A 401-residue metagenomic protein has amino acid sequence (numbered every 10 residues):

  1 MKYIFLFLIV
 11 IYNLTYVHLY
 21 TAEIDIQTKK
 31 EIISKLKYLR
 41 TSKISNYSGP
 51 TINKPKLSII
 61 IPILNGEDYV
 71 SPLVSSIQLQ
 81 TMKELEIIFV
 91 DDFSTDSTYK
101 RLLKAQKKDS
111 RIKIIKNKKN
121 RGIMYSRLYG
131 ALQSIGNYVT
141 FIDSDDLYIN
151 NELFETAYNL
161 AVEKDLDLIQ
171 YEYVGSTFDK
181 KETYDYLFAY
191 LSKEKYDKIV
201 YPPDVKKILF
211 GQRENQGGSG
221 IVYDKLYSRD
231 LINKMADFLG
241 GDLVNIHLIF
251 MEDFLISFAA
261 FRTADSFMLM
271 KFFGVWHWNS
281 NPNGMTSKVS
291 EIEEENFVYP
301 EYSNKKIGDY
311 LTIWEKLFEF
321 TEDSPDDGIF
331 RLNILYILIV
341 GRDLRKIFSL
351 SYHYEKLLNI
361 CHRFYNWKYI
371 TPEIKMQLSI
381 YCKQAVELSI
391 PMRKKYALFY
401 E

Functional and structural regions predicted by a protein language model:
Y3-S76: N-proximal low-complexity "stem/linker" segments adjacent to membrane-targeting elements
V74-S75, Y99-K100, L128, G136 (+1 more regions): Short alpha-helix within the catalytic core of nucleotide-sugar-dependent glycosyltransferases
S75-E84: Short, acidic, metal-binding catalytic loop of nucleotide-sugar glycosyltransferases
D91-R101, K119: A conserved acidic beta->alpha catalytic loop
D92, R121, D146-Y148: Acidic metal-phosphate-binding loop of nucleotide-sugar-dependent transferases
N117-S134, F141-S144: Glycine-rich, basic loop-to-helix element that forms the pyrophosphate-binding segment of sugar-nucleotide handling
L147, E152-M251, L255-A259, T263 (+2 more regions): Donor-binding/catalytic cores of nucleotide-activated saccharide and glycerol-phosphate transferases/polymerases
G274-P282, T286-D326, I337-V340, F348-W367: Catalytic core of nucleotide-sugar-dependent glycosyltransferases
